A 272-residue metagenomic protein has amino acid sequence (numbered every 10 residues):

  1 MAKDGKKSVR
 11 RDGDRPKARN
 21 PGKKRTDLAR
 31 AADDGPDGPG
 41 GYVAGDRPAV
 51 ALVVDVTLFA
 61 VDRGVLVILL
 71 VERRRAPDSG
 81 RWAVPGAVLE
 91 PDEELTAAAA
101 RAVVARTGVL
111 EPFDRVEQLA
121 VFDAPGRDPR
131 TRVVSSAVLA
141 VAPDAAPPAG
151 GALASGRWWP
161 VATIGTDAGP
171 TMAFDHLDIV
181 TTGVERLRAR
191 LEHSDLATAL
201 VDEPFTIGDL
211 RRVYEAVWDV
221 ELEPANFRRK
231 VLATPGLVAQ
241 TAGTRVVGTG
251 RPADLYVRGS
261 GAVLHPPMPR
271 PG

Functional and structural regions predicted by a protein language model:
K3-T26: Intrinsically disordered, Lys/Arg-rich low-complexity segments
R25-D55: Acidic, metal-coordinating catalytic segment for phosphate/diphosphate chemistry, firing primarily on the Nudix
A44-W82: N-terminal strand-loop-strand
V50-V54, V67, T96-A152, V161-A162 (+2 more regions): Active-site segment of metal-dependent pyrophosphate-handling enzymes, primarily the Nudix hydrolase catalytic core
R74-A87, E94-L95, A99, V104: Active-site-proximal cofactor/substrate-binding loop regions of enzyme domains
A137-A140, P148-E192, L200-G208, R212-V213 (+2 more regions): NUDIX/MutT-family hydrolases
R212-E221: Short helix-coil junctions and helix-kink-helix linkers
A239-G272: Long, intrinsically disordered, low-complexity Ser/Thr/Pro-rich regulatory/activation regions of nuclear proteins
